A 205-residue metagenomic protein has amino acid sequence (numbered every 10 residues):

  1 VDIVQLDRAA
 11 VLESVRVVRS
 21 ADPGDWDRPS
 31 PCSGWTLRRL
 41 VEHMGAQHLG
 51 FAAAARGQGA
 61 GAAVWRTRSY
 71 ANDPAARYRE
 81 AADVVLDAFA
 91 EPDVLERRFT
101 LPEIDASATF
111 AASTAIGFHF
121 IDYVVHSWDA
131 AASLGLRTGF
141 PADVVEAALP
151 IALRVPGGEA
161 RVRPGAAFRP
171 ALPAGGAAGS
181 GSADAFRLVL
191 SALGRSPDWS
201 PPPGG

Functional and structural regions predicted by a protein language model:
V1-L6, A10-E13, S20-S33, G50-A76 (+2 more regions): Structured surface interface patches that mediate subunit assembly and partner/cofactor docking
L40: Extended, alpha-helix-rich binding/interface surfaces that flank or overlap catalytic cores and mediate recognition
H43-M44: Glycine-rich loop at the start of a catalytic domain that most often binds anionic cofactors/ligands
